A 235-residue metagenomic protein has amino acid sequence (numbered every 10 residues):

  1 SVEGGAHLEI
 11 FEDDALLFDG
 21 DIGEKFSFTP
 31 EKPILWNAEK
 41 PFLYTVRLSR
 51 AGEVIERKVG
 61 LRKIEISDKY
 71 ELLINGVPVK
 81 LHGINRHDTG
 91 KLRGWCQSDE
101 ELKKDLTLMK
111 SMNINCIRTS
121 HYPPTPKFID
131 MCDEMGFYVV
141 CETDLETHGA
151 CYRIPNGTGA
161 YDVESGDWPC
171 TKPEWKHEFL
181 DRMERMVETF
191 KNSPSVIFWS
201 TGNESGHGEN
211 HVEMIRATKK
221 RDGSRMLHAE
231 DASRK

Functional and structural regions predicted by a protein language model:
S1-V139, R182, I197-F198, M214-K220 (+1 more regions): Secreted/periplasmic carbohydrate-active enzymes, especially glycoside hydrolases
L106-M109, C116-K235: Substrate-binding/catalytic cleft of secreted carbohydrate-active enzymes, primarily glycoside hydrolases
